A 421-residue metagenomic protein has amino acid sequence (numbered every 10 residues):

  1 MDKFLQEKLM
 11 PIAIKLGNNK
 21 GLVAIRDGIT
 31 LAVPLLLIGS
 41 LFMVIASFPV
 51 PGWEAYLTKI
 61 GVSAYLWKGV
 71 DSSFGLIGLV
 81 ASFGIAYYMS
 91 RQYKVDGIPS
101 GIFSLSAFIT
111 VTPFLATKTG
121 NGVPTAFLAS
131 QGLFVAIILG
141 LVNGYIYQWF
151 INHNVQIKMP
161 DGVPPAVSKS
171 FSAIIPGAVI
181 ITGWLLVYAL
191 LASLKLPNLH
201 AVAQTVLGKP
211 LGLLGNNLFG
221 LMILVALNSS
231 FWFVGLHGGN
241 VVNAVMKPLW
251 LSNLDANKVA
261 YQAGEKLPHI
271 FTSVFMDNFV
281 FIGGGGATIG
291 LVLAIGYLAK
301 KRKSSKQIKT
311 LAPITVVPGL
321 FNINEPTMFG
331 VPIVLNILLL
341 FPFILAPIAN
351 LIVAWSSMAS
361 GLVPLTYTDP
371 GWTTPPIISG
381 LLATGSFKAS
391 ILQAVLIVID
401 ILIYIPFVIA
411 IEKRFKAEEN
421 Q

Functional and structural regions predicted by a protein language model:
D2-L16, P51, A55, K59-S63 (+5 more regions): Transmembrane alpha-helical segments and their short flanking loops that form helix-hairpins/helix-helix interfaces
I14, N18-I157, V334: Early transmembrane hairpin of solute transport permeases
K20, L79-I85, M89, I102 (+3 more regions): Alpha-helical membrane segments and immediately flanking helix-loop junctions that form or couple to the substrate/ion
A32-S47, V80-M89, S104-F114, I137-Q148 (+5 more regions): Hydrophobic core segments of alpha-helical transmembrane domains in multi-pass membrane transport and ion-translocation
A46-G69, Y93, S106-Q131, G162-P165 (+3 more regions): Inter-helical loop and helix-membrane interface segments of multi-pass membrane transporters/permeases
P99-F108, N243-P248, P342-N350, D369: Central hydrophobic cores of alpha-helical transmembrane segments in multi-pass integral membrane proteins
A116-F219: Membrane-interface helix-loop-helix junctions at boundaries between adjacent transmembrane segments
V179-R302: Generic multipass alpha-helical transmembrane bundles of integral membrane proteins
